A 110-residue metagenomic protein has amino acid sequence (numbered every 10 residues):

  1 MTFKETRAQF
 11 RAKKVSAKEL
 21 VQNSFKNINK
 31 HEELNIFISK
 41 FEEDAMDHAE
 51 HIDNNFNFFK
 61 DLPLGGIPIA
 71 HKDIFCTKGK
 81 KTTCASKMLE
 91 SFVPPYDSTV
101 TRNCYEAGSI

Functional and structural regions predicted by a protein language model:
M1-K40, D44-M46: An N-terminal boundary/leader segment
A17, A107-I110: Loop/turn elements at helix/coil->beta-strand transitions in domains of secreted/extracellular proteins
L34-F37, I52, M88-L89: Short clusters of hydrophobic/aromatic residues that line enzyme substrate/ligand-binding pockets
A45-E50, G108-S109: Long amphipathic alpha-helix in the N-terminal Rossmann-like dinucleotide-binding domain of NAD(P)-dependent
I52-P68: Immediate post-signal peptide segment of exported/extracytoplasmic ligand-binding proteins
P63-A107: Enzymes and membrane/adaptor proteins characterized by extended Gly/Ser/Thr/Asp/Glu-rich, aromatic-dotted
